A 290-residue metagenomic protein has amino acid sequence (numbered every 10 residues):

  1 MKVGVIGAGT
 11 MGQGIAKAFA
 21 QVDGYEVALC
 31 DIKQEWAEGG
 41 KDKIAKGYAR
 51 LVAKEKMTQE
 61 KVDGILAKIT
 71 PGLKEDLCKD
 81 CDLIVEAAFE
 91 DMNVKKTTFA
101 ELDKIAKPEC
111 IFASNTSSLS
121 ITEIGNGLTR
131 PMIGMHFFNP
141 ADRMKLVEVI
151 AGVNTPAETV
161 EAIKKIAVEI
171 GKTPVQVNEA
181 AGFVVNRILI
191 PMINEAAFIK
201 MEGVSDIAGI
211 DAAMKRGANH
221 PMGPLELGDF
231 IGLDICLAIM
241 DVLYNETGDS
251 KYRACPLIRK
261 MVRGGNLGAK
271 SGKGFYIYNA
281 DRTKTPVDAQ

Functional and structural regions predicted by a protein language model:
M1-R50, K54: NAD(P)+-binding Rossmann beta1-loop-alpha1 motif at the extreme N-terminus of oxidoreductases
T10, W36-G39, R50-F112, L119: Rossmann-like NAD(P)-binding element
D23-G24, A157, E161, V168-E179 (+2 more regions): NAD(P)-dependent Rossmann-like dehydrogenase/reductase catalytic/cofactor-binding core
Y25, K79, P140-I150, P221-M222 (+1 more regions): Acidic/polar active-site rim loop that often engages polyanionic ligands
I111-N178, F183-R187: Rossmann-fold dinucleotide-binding core
